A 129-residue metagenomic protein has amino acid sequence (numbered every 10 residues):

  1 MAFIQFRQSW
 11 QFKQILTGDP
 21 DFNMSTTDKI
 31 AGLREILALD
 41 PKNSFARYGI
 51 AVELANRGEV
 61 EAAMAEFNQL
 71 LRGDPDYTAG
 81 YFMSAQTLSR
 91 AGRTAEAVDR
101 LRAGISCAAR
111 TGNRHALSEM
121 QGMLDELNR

Functional and structural regions predicted by a protein language model:
E35-I36, Q69-L70, G104: Canonical positions in the second alpha-helix
L39, R72-G73, C107-T111: Structural marker of alpha-solenoid helical repeat scaffolds
